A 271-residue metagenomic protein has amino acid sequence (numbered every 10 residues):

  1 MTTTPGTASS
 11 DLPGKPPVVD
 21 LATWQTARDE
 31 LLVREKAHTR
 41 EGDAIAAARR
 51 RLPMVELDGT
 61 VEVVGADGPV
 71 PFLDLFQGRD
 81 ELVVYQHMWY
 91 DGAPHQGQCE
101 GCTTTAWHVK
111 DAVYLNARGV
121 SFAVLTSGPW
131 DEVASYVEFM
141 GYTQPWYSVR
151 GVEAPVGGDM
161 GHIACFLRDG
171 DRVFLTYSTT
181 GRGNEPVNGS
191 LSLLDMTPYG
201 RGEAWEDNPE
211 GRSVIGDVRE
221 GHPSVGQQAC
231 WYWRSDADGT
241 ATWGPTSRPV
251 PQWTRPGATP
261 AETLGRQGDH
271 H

Functional and structural regions predicted by a protein language model:
T2-R118, S135-G141, P145-Y147, G151-H271: Non-globular targeting/processing and membrane-anchoring segments
N116-V133: Catalytic nucleophile loop
